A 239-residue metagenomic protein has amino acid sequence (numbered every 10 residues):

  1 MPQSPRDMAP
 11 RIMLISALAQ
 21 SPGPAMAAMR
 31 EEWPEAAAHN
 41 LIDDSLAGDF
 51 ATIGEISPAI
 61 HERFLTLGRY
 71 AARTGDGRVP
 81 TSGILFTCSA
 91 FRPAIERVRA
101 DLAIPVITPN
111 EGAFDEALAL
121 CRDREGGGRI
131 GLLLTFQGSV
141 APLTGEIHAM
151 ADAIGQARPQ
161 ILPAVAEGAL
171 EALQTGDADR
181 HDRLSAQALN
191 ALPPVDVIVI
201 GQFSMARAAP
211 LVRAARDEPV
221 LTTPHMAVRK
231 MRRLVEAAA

Functional and structural regions predicted by a protein language model:
M1-A239: Non-catalytic structural scaffold of enzyme domains
